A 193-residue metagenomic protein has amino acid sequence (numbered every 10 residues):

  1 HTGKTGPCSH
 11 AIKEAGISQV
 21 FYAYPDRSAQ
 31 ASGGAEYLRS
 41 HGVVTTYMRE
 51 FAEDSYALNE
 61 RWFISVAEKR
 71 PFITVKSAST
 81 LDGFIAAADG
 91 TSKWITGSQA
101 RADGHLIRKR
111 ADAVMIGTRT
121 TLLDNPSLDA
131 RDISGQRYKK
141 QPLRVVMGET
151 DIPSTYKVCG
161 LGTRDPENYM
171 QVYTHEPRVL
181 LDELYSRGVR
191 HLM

Functional and structural regions predicted by a protein language model:
H1-S55, L143, M170, T174-P177 (+1 more regions): Zn2+-dependent cytidine deaminase-like catalytic core
G34, E60, G135-R137: A generic membrane alpha-helix/interface feature
S55-W62: Conserved phosphate-binding catalytic cores of ATP/NTP-utilizing and phosphoryl-transfer enzymes
I64, E68-R70, T74-M193: Active-site ligand-binding patch in enzyme domains
